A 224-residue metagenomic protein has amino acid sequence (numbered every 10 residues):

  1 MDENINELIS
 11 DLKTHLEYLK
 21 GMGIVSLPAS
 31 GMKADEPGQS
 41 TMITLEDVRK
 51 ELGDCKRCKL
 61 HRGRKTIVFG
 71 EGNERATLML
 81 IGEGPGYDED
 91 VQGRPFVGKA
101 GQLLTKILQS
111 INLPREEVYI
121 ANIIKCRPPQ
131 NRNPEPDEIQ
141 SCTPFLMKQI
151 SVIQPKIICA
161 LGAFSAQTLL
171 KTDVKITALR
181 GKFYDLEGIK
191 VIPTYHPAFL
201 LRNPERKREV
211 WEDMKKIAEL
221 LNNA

Functional and structural regions predicted by a protein language model:
M1-I9: Short, small/acidic-rich helices and loops at N termini and domain boundaries of DNA replication/processing enzymes
S10, T14-G21, V25-A224: A polyanion-binding, active-site-adjacent surface
